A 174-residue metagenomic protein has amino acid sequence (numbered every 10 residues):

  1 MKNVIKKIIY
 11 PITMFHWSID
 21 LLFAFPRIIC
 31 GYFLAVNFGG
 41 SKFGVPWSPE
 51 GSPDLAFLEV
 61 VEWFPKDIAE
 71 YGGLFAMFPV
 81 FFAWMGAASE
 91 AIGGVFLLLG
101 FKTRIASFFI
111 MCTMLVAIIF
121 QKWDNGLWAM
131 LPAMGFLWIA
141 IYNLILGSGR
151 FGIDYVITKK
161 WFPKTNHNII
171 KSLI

Functional and structural regions predicted by a protein language model:
M1-L58, A76-A88, I92, L98-I174: Extended, low-polarity transmembrane helix blocks
P53-A69: Interfacial juxtamembrane loops and adjacent helix segments that form the catalytic/substrate-binding surfaces
